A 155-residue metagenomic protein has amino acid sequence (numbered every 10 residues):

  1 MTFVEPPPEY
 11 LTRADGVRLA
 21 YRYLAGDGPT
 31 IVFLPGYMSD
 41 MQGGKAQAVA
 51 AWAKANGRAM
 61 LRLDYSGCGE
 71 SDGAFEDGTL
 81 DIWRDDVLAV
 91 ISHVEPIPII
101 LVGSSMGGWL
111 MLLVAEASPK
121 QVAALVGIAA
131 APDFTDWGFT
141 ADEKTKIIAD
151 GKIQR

Functional and structural regions predicted by a protein language model:
M1-A25: N-terminal cap/lid segment of alpha/beta-hydrolase-fold proteins
V4-P6, G16, I100, Q121-R155: The alpha/beta-hydrolase serine catalytic core
G28-G36: Short beta-strand element of the alpha/beta-hydrolase
Y37-A50: The serine-hydrolase catalytic nucleophile loop
A50-D72: Conserved alpha/beta-hydrolase
D77-V94: Alpha/beta-hydrolase active-site loop
V94-S105: Alpha/beta-hydrolase fold nucleophile elbow
G108-P119: Short glycine-enriched nucleophile-adjacent loop and the immediately C-terminal alpha-helix near the catalytic center
